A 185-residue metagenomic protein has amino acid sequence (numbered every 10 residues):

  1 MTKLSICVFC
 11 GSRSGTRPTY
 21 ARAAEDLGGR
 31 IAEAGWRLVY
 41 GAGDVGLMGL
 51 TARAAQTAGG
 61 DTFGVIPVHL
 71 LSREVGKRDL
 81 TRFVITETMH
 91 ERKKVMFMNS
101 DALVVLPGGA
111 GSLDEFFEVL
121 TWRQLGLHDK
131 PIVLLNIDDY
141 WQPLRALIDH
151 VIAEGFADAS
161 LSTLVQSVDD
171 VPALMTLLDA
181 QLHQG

Functional and structural regions predicted by a protein language model:
M1-N99, I137-G185: A cross-family phosphate/adenosyl-ligand binding-site feature
Q56, R123-K130, F156-A157: Arginine/glycine-rich "motif VI" loop of SF2 helicases in the C-terminal RecA-like domain
K93-G126, V133, H183-G185: Active-site/ligand-binding-proximal alpha/beta "capping" segment
L106-P107, P131-L135, S162-V165: Flexible, glycine/proline-enriched loop segments at strand-loop-helix junctions that form or flank small-ligand binding
